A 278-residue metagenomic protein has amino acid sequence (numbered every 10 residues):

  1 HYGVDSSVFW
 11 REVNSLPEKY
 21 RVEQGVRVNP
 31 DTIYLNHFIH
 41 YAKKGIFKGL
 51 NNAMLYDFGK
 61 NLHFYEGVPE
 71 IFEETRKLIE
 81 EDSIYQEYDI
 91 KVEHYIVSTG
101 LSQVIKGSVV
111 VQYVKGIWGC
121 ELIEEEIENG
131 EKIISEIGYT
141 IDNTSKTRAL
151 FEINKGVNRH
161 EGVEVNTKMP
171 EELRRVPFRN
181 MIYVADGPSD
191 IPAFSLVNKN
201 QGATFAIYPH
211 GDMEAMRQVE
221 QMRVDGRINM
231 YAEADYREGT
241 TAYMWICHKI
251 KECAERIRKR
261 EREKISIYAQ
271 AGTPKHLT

Functional and structural regions predicted by a protein language model:
H1-E126, M222, G226-M230: Alpha-helical substrate-recognition element adjacent to the catalytic core
E12-Y20, V176-T278: Mg2+-dependent phosphoryl-transfer enzymes with acidic/Ser/Thr/Gly-rich catalytic loops
E23-H40, C120, N129-G162: Low-complexity, serine/threonine/proline-enriched polar segments
V68, N166-T167, D190, A215: Amphipathic coiled-coil/heptad-repeat helices and related helical stalk/stem segments that mediate oligomerization
K106-T140, N198-F205, P209: Extended low-complexity acidic/polar segments
I137-A149, P170-E171, V197, A254-I265: Short secondary-structure transition/capping segments
T144-S189: Conserved Lys-Pro-Asp/Glu-containing loop-to-beta segment of HAD-superfamily phosphomonoesterases, centered on
